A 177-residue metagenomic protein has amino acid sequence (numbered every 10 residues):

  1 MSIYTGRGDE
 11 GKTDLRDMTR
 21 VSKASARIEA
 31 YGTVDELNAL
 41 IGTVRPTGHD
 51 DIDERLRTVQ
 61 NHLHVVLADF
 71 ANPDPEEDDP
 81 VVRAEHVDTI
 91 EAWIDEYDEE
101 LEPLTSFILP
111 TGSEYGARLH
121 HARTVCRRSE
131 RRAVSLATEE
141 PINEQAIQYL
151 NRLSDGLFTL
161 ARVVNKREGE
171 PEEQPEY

Functional and structural regions predicted by a protein language model:
M1-Y177: Phosphate/pyrophosphate-binding loop motifs in nucleotide- or prenyl diphosphate-using proteins
